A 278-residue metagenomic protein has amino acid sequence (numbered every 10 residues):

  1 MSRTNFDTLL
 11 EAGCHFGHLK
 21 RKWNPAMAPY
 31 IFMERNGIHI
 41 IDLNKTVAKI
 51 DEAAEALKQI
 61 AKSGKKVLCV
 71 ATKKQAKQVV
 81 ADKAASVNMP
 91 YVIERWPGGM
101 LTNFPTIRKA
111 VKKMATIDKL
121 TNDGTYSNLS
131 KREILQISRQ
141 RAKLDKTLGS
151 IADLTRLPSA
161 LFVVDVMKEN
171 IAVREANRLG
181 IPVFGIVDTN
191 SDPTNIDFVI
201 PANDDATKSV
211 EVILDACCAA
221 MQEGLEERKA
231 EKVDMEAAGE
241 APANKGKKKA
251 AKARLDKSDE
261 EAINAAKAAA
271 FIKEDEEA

Functional and structural regions predicted by a protein language model:
M1-R3, E223-A278: Intrinsically disordered, compositionally biased charged tails
M1-V233: Ribosome large-subunit tunnel/peptidyl-transferase-proximal elements
